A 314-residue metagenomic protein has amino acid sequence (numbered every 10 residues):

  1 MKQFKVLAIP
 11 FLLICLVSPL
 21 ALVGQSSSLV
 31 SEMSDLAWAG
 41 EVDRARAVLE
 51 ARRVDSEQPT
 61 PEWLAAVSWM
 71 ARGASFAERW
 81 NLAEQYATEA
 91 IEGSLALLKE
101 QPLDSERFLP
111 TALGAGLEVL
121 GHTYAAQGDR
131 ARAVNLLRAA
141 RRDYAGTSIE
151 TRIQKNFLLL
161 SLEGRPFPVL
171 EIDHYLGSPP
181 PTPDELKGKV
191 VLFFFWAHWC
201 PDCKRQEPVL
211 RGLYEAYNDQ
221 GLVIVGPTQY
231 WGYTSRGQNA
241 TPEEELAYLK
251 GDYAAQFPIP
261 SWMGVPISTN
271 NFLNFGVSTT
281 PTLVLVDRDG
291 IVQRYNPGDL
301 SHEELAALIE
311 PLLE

Functional and structural regions predicted by a protein language model:
R53-E62, G93-P110: Flexible helix-coil transition and linker loops at the boundaries of alpha-helical arrays
R130-D173, D184-K187, G251: N-proximal helix/coil linker or "cap" segments that precede and/or mark the start of modular domains
H174, V223-V225, A240-T280, V286: Short, internal strand/loop/helix patches that form the active-site neighborhood or redox-interaction surface
K189-V190, R205-Q229: Conserved helix-turn-beta segment immediately C-terminal to the redox Cys motif in thioredoxin-like folds
F195-G212, Y233: Conserved redox-active cysteine motifs that mediate thiol-disulfide chemistry, especially di-cysteine Cys-X(1-2)-Cys
T280, V284-E314: Thiol-/selenol-based redox modules, centered on thioredoxin-like and closely related oxidoreductase domains
